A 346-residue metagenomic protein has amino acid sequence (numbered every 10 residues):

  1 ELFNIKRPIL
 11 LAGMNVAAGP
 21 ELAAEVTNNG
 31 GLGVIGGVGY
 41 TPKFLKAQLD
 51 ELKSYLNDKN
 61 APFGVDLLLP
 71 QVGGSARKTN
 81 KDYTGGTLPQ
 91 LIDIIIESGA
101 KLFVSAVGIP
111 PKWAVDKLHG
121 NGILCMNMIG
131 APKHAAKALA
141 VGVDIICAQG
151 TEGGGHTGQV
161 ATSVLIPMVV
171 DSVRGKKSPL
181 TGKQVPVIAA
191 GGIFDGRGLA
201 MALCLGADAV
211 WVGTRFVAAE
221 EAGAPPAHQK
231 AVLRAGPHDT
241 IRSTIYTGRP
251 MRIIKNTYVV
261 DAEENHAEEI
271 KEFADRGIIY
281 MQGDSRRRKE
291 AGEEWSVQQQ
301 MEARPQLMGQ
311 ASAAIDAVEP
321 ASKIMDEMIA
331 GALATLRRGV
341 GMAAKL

Functional and structural regions predicted by a protein language model:
E1-L180: Active-site entrance/lid segments in N-terminal catalytic domains of soluble metabolic enzymes
N15, G155, A189-R197: Gly/Ser-rich catalytic serine loop of serine hydrolases
V107, G150, A189-G191, T214-F216: Short, structured patches in soluble enzyme cores that scaffold and shape functional sites
Q159-P186, F194-L346: Conserved active-site-proximal phosphate/metal-binding subdomains
